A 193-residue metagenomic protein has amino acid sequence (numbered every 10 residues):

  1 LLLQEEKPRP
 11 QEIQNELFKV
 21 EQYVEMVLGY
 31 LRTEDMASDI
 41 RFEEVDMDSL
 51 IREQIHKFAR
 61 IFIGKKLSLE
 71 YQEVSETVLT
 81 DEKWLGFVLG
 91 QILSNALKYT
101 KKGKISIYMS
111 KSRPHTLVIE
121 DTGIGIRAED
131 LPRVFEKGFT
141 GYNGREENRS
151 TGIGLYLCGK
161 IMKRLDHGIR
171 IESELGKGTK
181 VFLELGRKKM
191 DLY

Functional and structural regions predicted by a protein language model:
D35-I40, E73, T77-T80: Conserved micro-motifs of the catalytic ATP-binding
R41-A59: A conserved beta-strand-to-alpha-helix junction within the catalytic ATP-binding
A96-L97: Short helix-loop "hinge" at the ATP-lid/N-box region of the Bergerat-fold HATPase_c
K104-P114: Short beta-strand/loop element within the Bergerat-fold HATPase_c
D121: Acidic ATP/Mg2+-coordinating residue in the GHKL
I126-F139: Short conserved segment of the HATPase_c
